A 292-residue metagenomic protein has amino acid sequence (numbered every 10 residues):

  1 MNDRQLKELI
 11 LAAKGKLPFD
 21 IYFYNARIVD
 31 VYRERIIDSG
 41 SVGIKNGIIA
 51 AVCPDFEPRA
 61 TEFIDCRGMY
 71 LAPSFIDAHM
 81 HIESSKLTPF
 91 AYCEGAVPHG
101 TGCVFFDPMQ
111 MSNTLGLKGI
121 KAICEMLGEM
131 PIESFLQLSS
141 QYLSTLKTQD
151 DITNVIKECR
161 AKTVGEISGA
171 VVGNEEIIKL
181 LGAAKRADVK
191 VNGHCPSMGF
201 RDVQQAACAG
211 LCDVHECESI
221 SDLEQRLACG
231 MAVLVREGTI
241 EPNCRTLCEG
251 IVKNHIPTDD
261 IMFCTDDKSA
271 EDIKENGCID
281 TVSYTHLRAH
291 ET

Functional and structural regions predicted by a protein language model:
N2-A72: Histidine-rich, glycine-flanked metal-binding segment
D3-A13, L17, C93-K190: Divalent-metal coordination cores built from histidine and acidic residues
L17-N25, E57-F106: Replace "His-x-His-based motif
A26, G47, G68, H79 (+4 more regions): Divalent metal-coordination and catalytic microenvironments
I76-E83, H194, H215-E216, H290: Histidine-centered divalent metal-coordination motifs
H81, M109, S139-L143, I167-A170 (+4 more regions): Active-site beta-loop-alpha junctions enriched in small/polar residues
K147-T163, G169-V235, P242-F263, G277-Y284: Histidine/acidic residue-rich metal-binding segments in metalloenzymes
T285-T292: Conserved small/polar residues in nucleotide/adenosyl-binding loops
